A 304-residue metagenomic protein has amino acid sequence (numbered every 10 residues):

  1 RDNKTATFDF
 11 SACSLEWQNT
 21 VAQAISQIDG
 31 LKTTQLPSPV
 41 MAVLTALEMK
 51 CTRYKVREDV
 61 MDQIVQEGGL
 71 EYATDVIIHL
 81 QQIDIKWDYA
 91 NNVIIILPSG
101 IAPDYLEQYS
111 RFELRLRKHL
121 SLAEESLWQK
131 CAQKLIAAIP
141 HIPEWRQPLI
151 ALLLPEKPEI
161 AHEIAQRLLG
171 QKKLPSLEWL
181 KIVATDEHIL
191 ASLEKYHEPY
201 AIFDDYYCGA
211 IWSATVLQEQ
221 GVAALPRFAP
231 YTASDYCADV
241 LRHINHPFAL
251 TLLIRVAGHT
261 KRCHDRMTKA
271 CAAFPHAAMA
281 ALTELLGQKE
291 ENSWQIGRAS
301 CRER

Functional and structural regions predicted by a protein language model:
R1-L153: Non-catalytic protein-protein interaction scaffold segments in large eukaryotic complex-forming proteins
F112, L116-Y200: Long, low-complexity, highly charged intrinsically disordered regions
I160-R167, L177, E187-Y200, E219-F228 (+5 more regions): Amphipathic alpha-helical scaffolding segments comprising HEAT/armadillo-like alpha-solenoid repeats
Y206, A210, S234-A238, L250 (+2 more regions): Residue-level detector of extended alpha-helical repeat arrays and alpha-solenoid scaffolds
T260-C263, C271, E290-W294: Helix-start/N-cap signature of alpha-helical segments
Q295-E303: Residue-level detector of conserved catalytic or cofactor/ligand-binding positions in enzyme active sites
